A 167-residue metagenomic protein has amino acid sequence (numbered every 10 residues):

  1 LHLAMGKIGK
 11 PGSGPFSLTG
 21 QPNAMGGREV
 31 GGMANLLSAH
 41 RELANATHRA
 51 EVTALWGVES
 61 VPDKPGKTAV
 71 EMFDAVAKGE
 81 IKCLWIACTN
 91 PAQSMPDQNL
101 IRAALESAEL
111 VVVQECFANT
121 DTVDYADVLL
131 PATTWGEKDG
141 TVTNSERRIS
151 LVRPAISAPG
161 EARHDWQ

Functional and structural regions predicted by a protein language model:
H2-Q167: Non-catalytic alpha/beta scaffold blocks inside enzyme catalytic domains
